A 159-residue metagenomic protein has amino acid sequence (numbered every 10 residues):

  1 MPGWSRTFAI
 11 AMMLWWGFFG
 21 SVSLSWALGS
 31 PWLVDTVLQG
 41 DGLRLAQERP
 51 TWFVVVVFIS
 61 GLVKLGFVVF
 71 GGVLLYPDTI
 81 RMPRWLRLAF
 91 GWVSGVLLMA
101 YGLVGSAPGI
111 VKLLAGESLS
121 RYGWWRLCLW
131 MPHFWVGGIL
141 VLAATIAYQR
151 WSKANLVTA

Functional and structural regions predicted by a protein language model:
M1-F19: Cytosolic juxtamembrane helix and N-cap/initiation of the first transmembrane helix
P2-S5, F70-G95, S152-A159: Cytoplasmic juxtamembrane regions at transmembrane-helix boundaries
F18-S30, V96-K112: C-terminal TM-helix exit segments that contain a strictly Trp-centered aromatic cap at the helix terminus
F19-V55: Hydrophobic transmembrane helix segments
L38-G42, G105-C128: Interfacial non-cytosolic loop connecting adjacent transmembrane helices
L45-V73: Alpha-helical transmembrane segments and their immediate interhelical/interface regions in integral membrane proteins
V55, R87-F90, S120-G137: Individual transmembrane alpha-helices with interfacial aromatic-anchor signatures
S60-V69, L129-A144: Hydrophobic cores of alpha-helical transmembrane segments in multi-pass inner/ER membrane proteins, independent
